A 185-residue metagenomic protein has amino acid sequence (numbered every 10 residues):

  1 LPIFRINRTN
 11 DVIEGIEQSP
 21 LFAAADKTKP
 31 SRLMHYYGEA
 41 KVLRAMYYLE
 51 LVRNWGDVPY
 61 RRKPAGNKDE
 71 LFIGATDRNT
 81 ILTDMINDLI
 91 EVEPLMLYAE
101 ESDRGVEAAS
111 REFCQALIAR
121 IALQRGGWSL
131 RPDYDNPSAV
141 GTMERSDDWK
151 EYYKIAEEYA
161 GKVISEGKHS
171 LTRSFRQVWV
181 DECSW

Functional and structural regions predicted by a protein language model:
L1, G56-V58, L82, L89-L95 (+1 more regions): An aromatic- and glycine-enriched ligand-binding surface/loop that stacks and positions planar moieties
L1-W55, D69-T83, N87-V106: Conserved, well-structured interaction surfaces
V58-P64: Core alpha/beta catalytic barrel or barrel-like domain that forms the active/cofactor pocket in diverse metabolic
P64-K68, G161: Short edge-strand/loop segments of extracellular domains
